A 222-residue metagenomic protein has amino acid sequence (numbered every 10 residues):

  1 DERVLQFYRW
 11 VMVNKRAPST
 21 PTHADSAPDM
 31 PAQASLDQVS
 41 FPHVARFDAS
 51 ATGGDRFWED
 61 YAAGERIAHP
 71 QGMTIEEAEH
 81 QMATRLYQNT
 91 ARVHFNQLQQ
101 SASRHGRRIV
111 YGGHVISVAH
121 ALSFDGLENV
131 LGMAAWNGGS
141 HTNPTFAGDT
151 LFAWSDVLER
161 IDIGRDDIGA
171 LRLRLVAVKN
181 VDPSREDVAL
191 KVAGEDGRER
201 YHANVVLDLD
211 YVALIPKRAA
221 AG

Functional and structural regions predicted by a protein language model:
D1-F41, R46, A147, W154-G222: HotDog/MaoC-like acyl-thioester-processing domains
R16-P18, D29-V110, K217: Catalytic strand-loop segment that frames the active site of acyl-thioester-processing enzymes
A27-M30, A91-V93, M133-A134, S140 (+1 more regions): Short, intrinsically disordered/low-complexity patches at protein termini and at juxtamembrane boundaries
A62, N129, H202-N204: A generic structural signal for short, non-catalytic loop/turn and secondary-structure boundary residues
R104-H105, V110, V115-R160: Hydrophobic beta-strand-centered segment that forms part of the acyl-chain substrate-binding groove
